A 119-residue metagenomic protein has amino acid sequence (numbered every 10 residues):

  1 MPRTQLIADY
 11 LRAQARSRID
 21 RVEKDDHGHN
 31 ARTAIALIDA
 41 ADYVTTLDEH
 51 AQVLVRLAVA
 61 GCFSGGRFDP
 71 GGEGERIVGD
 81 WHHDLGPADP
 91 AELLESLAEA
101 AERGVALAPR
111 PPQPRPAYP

Functional and structural regions predicted by a protein language model:
P2, L6, R32, E92: Short, well-structured alpha-helical interface segments that form or flank functional binding sites
R3-V22, Y43-G79: Amphipathic alpha-helical oligomerization segments
A8, R12, A34, I38-A41 (+1 more regions): Generic structural concept
A15-R18, N30, L37, L94: Amphipathic coiled-coil alpha-helices
I19-A31, P87: Charged, low-complexity interaction regions
D26-L47: Short secondary-structure subsegments characteristic of cysteine-rich extracellular domains
G71-P119: Amphipathic alpha-helical binding modules
